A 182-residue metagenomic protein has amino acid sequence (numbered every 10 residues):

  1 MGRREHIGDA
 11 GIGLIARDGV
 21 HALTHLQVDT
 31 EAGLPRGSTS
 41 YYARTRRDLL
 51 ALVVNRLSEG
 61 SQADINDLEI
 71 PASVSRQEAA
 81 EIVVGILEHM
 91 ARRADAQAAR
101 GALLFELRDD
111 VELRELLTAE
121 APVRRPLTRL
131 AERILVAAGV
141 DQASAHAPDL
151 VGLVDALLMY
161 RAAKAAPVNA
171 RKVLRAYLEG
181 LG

Functional and structural regions predicted by a protein language model:
M1-G2: N-terminal intrinsically disordered/low-complexity leader segments
H6, A10, L14-D48, L52: Helix-turn-helix
H6, A10-D18, D64-D67, P71 (+2 more regions): Solvent-exposed, amphipathic alpha-helical segments
T45, E106-V111: Short loop-to-helix capping motifs
L52-N55, I65-Q97, A147-L150, R171: Hydrophobic alpha-helical connector segments
Q62, N66, R92-G101, V111-A137 (+1 more regions): Amphipathic alpha-helical packing segments from all-alpha helical-bundle domains
R114-R125, I134-G182: Hydrophobic/aromatic-rich alpha-helical bundle segments in the mid-to-C-terminal region
